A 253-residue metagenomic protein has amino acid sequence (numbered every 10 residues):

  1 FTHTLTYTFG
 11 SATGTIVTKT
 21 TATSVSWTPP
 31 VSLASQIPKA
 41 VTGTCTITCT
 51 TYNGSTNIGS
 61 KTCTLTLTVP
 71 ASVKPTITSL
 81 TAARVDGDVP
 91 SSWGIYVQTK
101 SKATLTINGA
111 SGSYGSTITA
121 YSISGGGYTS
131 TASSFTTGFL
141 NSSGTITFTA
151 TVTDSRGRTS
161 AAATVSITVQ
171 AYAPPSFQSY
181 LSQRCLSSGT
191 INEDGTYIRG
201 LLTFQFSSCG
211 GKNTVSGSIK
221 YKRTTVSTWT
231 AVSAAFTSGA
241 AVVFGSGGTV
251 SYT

Functional and structural regions predicted by a protein language model:
F1, S101-G115, L201-G211: Acidic, Ser/Thr
T2-A12, N108, G112-S130, V215-T224 (+1 more regions): Change to "...patches in solvent-exposed regions of secreted, membrane-anchored, or virion-exposed structural
T23-V41, S134-T145, A241-G248: Solvent-exposed segments in extracellular or luminal domains encompassing
Y52-N57, T153-R158: Short, solvent-exposed loop/turn segments at the edges of extracellular beta-sandwich modules
N57-T68, T159-T168: Edge beta-strands of extracellular beta-sandwich domains
T66-T78, T168-F177: Extracellular interdomain linker/stem segments of modular secreted and single-pass surface proteins
R84-K102, R184-Y197: Short, solvent-exposed loop/linker segments at the N-terminal edge of repeated beta-sheet extracellular domains
T253: Conserved small/polar residues in nucleotide/adenosyl-binding loops
